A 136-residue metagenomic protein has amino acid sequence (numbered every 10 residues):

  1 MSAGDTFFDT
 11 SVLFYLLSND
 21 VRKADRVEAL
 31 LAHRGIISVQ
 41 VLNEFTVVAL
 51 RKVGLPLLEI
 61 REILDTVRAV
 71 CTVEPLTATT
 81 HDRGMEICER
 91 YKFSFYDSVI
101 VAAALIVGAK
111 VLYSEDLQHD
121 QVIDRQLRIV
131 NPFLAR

Functional and structural regions predicted by a protein language model:
M1, V101-R136: Acidic, PIN/NYN-like endoribonuclease modules and their adjacent C-terminal/linker elements
M1-S38, K52-E62: Short, well-structured N-terminal submotif of metal-dependent ribonuclease cores
F8-D9, I37-V39, F93-S94, D116 (+1 more regions): Histidine- and aromatic-rich ligand-binding microenvironments
T10, A78, D97-S98: Conserved glycosyltransferase catalytic-site signature
H33-R34, A69-V70, Y91, G108: Structured helix-beta-strand junction loops
D65, V70-R90: Acidic catalytic patch
